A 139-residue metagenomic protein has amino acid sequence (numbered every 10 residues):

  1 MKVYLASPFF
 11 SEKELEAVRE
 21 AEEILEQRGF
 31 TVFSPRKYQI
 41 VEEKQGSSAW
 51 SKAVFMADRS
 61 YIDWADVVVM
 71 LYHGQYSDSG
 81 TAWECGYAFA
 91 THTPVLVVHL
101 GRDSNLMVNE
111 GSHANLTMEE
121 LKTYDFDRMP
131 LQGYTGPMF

Functional and structural regions predicted by a protein language model:
M1-F139: Conserved catalytic or regulatory cores that recognize and/or transform ribose-phosphate-containing ligands
